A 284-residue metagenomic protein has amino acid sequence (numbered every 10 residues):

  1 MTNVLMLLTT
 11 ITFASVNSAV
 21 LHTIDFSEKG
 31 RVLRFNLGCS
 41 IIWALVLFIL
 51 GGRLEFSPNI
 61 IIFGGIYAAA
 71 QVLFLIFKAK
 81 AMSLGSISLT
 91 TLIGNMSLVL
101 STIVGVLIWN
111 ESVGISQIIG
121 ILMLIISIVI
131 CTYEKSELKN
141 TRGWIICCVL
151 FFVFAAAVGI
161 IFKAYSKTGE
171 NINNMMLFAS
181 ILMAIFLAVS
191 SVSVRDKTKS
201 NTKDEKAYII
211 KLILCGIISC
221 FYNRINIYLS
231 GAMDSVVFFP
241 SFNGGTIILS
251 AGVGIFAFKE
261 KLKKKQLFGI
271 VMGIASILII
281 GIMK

Functional and structural regions predicted by a protein language model:
M1-A69, L75-G85, E134-L150, T168 (+3 more regions): Membrane-interface interhelical linkers
L8, F35-G38, I93, S116-I119 (+3 more regions): Hydrophobic core positions of alpha-helical segments in small-molecule transporters and transporter systems
A14, S18, F48, A68 (+10 more regions): Hydrophobic/small/kink-forming positions within alpha-helical transmembrane segments of polytopic membrane proteins
G30-L33, S88, G114, N173-M176 (+2 more regions): Residues that define the loop-to-transmembrane-helix transition and helix capping in multi-pass membrane transporters
C39-W43, S97, M123, L182 (+2 more regions): Transmembrane alpha-helical core residues of multi-pass small-molecule transporters, especially secondary transporters
I42-L47, T102-V106, S116-E134, K265-K284: Hydrophobic transmembrane alpha-helices of multi-pass small-molecule transport proteins
K80, V99-I119, I247-L267: C-terminal transmembrane-helix exit sites in multi-pass transporters
G143-N174: Selected transmembrane alpha-helices and immediately adjacent juxtamembrane segments of polytopic inner-membrane
